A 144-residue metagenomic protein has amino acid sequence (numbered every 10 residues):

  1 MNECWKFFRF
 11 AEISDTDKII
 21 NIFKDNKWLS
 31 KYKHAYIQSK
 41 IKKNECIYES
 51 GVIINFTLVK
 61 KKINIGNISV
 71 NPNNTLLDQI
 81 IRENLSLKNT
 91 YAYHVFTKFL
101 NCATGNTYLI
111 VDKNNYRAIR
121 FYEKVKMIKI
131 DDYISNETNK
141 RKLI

Functional and structural regions predicted by a protein language model:
E3-N21: A short beta-loop-alpha structural element at the N-terminal edge of CoA-dependent acyl/N-acetyltransferase catalytic
K6, S50-F56, I63-I65, T75: Glycine-rich phosphate/pyrophosphate-binding loop shared by adenosine-nucleotide-utilizing enzymes
F23-S50: Active-site rim helix/loop that mediates acceptor-substrate recognition in acyltransferases
F23-Y32, V70-N74, Y108, Y133-N136: Catalytic phosphate/metal-binding cores of nucleic-acid and nucleotide-processing enzymes, i.e., regions that mediate
G66-L85, I110: Conserved acetyl-CoA binding element of GNAT-fold acetyltransferases
R82, L87-C102, R120-K124: Conserved acetyl-CoA-binding loop-helix of GNAT-fold acetyltransferases
L109-R120, S135-K140: Conserved beta-strand-loop-alpha-helix junction that forms the acyl-donor binding cleft
E123-Y133: Conserved acetyl-CoA-binding loop of GNAT-fold acetyltransferases
